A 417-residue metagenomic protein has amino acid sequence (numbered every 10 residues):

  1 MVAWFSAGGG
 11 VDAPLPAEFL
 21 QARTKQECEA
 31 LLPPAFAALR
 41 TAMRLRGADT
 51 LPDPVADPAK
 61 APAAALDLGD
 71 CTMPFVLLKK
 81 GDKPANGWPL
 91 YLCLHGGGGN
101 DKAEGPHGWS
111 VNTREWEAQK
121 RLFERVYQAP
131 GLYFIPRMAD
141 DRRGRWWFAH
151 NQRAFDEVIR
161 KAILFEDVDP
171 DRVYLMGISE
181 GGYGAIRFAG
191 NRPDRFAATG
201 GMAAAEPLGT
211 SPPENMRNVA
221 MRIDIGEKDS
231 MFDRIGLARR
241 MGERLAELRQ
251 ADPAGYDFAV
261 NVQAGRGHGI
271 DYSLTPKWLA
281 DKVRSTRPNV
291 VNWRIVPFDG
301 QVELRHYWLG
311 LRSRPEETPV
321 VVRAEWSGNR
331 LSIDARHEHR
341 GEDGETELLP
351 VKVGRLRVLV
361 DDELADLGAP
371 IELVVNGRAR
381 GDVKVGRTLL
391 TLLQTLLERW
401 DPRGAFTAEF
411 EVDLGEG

Functional and structural regions predicted by a protein language model:
M1-L90, D382-E409, L414-G417: A domain-start/cap signature at the N-terminus of enzymes
G87, D101-V111, G144-F148, I186-F188 (+3 more regions): Short, solvent-exposed loop/turn and secondary-structure capping segments
G87-L164: Active-site machinery of serine-nucleophile hydrolases
L94-G96, A203, I225-G226: The conserved beta1-alpha1 loop
L164, D171-R217: Primarily recognizes the serine-hydrolase "nucleophile elbow" in alpha/beta-hydrolase and SGNH/GDSL folds
D224, S230, I235-G341, T388-T391 (+1 more regions): C-terminal catalytic histidine-bearing segment of alpha/beta-hydrolase fold enzymes
E227-F258, T346, K352-R355, D361-A369 (+2 more regions): Active-site-adjacent alpha-helix of alpha/beta-hydrolase-fold enzymes
F298-G417: C-terminal beta-sandwich/jelly-roll accessory domains of carbohydrate-active enzymes
